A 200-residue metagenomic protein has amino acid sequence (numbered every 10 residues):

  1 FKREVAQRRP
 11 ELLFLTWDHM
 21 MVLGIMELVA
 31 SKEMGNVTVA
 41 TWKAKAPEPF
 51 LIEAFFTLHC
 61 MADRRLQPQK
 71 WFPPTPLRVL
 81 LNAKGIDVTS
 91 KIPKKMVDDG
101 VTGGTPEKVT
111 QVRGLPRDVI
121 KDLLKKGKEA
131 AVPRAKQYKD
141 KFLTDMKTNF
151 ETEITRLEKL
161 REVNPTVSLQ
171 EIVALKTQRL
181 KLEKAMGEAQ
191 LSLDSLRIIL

Functional and structural regions predicted by a protein language model:
F1-Q170, A174, I198-L200: P-loop NTPase motor cores of the ASCE clade
L169-L200: Coiled-coil termination/hinge junctions
